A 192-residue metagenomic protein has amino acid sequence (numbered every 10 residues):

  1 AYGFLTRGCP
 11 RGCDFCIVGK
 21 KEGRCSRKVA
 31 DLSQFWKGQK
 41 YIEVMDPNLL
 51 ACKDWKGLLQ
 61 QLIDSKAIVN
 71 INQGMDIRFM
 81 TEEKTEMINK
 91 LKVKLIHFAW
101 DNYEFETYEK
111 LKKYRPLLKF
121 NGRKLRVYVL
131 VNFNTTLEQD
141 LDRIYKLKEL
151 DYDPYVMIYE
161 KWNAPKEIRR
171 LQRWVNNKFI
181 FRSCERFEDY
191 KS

Functional and structural regions predicted by a protein language model:
A1: Internal catalytic-core helix/loop-beta-alpha segment that presents or stabilizes conserved functional determinants
F4-K20: Local cysteine-cluster metal-coordination motifs and their immediate loop/turn environment, predominantly Fe-S cluster
I17-Y114, R123-F133, D153-M157: Core AdoMet radical
I63, K119, Y145-E149: Anion (oxyanion) recognition and catalysis
E86-M87, L111-L117, Q139, A164-R169: Noncatalytic linker/hinge segments flanking ATPase motor cores
F133-S192: Auxiliary Fe-S-binding modules of radical SAM enzymes
